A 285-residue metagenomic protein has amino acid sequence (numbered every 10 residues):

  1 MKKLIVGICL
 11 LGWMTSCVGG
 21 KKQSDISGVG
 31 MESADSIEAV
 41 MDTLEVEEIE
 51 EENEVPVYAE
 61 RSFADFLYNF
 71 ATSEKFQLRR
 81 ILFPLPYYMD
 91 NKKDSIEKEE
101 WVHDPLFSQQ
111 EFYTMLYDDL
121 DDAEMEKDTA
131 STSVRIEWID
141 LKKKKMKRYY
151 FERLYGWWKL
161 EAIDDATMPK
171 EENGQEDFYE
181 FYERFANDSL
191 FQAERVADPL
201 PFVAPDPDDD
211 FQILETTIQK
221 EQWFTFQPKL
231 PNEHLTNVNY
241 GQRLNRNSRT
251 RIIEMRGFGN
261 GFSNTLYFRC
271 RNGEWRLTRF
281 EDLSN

Functional and structural regions predicted by a protein language model:
M1-L4: Positively charged n-region of N-terminal signal peptides that target proteins for export
G7, D35-S36, D42-T43, S95 (+3 more regions): Coil residues (strongly favoring Ser/Thr
M14-S16: C-terminal motif of bacterial Sec signal peptides marking the signal peptidase cleavage site
V18-K22: Bacterial signal peptide processing site
S24-T72, L160-F181: Short, low-complexity N-terminal intrinsically disordered segments enriched in polar/charged residues
P86-K145, D206, D210-F262: Surface-exposed, charged secondary-structure patches
L141-E172, G261-N285: Short beta-strand edge/turn micro-motifs at domain boundaries
G156-A193, F202-L214: Surface-exposed beta-loop interaction hotspot
